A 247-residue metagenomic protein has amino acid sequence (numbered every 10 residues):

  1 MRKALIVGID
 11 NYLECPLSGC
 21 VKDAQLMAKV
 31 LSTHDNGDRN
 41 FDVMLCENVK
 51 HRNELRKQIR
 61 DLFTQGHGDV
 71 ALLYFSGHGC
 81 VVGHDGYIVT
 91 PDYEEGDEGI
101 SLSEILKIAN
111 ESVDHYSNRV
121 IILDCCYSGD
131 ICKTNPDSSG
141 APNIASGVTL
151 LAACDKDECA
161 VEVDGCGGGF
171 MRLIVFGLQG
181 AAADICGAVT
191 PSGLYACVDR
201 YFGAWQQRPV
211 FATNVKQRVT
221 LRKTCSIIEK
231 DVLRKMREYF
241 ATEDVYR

Functional and structural regions predicted by a protein language model:
M1-R247: Cysteine endopeptidase catalytic domains of the caspase/legumain-like
